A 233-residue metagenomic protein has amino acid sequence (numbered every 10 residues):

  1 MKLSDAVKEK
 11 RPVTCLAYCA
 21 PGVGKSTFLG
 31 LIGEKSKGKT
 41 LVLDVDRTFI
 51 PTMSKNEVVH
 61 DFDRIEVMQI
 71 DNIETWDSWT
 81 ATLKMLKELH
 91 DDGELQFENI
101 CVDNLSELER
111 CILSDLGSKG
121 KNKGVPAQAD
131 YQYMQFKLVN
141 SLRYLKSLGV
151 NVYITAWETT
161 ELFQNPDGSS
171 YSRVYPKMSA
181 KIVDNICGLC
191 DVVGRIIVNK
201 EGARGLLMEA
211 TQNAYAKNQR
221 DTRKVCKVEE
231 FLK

Functional and structural regions predicted by a protein language model:
K2-V102, S106-E107, C111: Conserved P-loop
L29-G33, L145, L232: Alpha-helix C-terminal capping segments
T40, V152, V193-R195: Short, well-ordered beta-strand core segments
L43-V45, T155, I196: Generic beta-sheet signal
L86-H90, L142-K146, C190: Hydrophobic, Leu/Ile/Phe/Ala-enriched alpha-helical segments that form helix-helix packing faces
L95, L148, G188: Structured loop/turn residues at beta-strand edges in well-structured enzyme cores
N99-D184: P-loop NTPase motor core
Y144, T160-K233: Conserved GTP-binding G-domain of TRAFAC-class P-loop NTPases and closely related GTPase folds
